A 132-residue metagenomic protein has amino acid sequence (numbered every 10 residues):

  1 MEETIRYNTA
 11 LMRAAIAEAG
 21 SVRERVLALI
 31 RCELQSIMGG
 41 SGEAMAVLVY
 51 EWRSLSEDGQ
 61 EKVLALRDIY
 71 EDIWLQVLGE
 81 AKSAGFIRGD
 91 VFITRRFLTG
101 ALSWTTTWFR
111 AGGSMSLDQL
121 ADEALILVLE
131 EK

Functional and structural regions predicted by a protein language model:
E3, L29-C32, Y50-E51, F97 (+2 more regions): Short acidic/histidine-centered micro-motifs embedded in hydrophobic/aromatic stretches that mark compact functional
E3-A10, V47, E57-S83, F92-R96: Amphipathic alpha-helical packing segments from all-alpha helical-bundle domains
R13-E43, R95-L98: Hydrophobic alpha-helical connector segments
R23-L27, K62-L66, K82-T99, M115-D122: All-alpha amphipathic helical-bundle segments outside canonical DNA-binding/catalytic cores that form hydrophobic
C32-Q35, G39, E71-E80, A101 (+1 more regions): C-terminal peripheral helix-coil segments that are non-catalytic and often amphipathic
M38-D58: Amphipathic alpha-helical segments used for helix-helix packing
